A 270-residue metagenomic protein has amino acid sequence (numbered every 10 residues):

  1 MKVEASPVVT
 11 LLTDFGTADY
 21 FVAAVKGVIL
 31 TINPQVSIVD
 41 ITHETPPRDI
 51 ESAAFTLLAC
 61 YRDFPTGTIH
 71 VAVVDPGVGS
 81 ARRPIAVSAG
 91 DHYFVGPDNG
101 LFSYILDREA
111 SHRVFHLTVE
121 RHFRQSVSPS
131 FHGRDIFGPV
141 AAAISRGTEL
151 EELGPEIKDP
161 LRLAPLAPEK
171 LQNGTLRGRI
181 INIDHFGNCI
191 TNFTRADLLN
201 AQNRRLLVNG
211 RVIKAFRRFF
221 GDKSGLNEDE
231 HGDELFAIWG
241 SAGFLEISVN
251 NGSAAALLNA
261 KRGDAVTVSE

Functional and structural regions predicted by a protein language model:
M1-A81: N-terminal glycine-/serine-/threonine-rich phosphate-binding loop
P7-T10, V36-V39, T68-V71, P84-A86 (+8 more regions): Structural motif
T13-F15, I41, V73-P76, A89-G90 (+9 more regions): Fold-independent oxyanion-binding glycine-rich loops and adjacent beta-strand/coil segments at enzyme active sites
A18, V22, I50-A54, P129-F137 (+2 more regions): Generic structural signal for well-ordered, non-membrane alpha-helical segments in soluble metabolic enzymes
I32-Q35, D49-F55, F64-G67, V71-V73 (+1 more regions): Active-site histidine-anchored catalytic micro-motif
R124-N192, D197-N200: Anionic-ligand-binding alpha/beta catalytic cores of soluble enzymes and soluble regulatory domains that recognize
I190-N259: A conserved acidic, glycine/proline-rich C-terminal tail/linker
D264-E270: Surface-exposed interaction regions enriched in Ser/Thr/Asp/Glu that occur as long low-complexity tracts or repetitive
